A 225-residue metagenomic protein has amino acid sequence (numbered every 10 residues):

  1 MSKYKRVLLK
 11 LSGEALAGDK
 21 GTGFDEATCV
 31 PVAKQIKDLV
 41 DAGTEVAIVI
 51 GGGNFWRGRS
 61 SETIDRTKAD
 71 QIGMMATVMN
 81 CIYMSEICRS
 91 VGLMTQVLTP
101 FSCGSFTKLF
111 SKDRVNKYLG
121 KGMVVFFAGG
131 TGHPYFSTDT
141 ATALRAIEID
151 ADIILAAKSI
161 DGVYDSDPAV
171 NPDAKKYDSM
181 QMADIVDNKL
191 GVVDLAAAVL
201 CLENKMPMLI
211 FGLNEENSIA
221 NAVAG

Functional and structural regions predicted by a protein language model:
M1-G225: C-terminal catalytic "cap/lid" subdomain
